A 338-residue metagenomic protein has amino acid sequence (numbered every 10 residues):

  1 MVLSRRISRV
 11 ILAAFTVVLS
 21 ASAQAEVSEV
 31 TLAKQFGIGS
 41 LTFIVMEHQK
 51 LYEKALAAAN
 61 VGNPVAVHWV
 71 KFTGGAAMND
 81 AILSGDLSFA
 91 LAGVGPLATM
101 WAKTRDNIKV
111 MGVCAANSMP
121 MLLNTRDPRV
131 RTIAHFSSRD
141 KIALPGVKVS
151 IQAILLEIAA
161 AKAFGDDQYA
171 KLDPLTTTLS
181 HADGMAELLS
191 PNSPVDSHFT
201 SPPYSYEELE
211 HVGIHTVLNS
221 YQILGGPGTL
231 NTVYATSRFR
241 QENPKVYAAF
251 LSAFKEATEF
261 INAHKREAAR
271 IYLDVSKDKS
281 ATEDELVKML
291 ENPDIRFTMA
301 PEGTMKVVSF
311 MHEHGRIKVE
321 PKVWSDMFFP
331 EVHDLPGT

Functional and structural regions predicted by a protein language model:
M1-I11: Bacterial N-terminal signal peptides that target proteins for export
V10-S20: Bacterial N-terminal signal peptides
A21-A25: Sec/Tat signal peptide C-region and signal peptidase I cleavage site
E26-Y169, D173-T178, N192, D196-P202 (+1 more regions): Short, glycine-/small- and polar/acidic-enriched structural segments that line small-molecule recognition paths
L41, N117-L123, I214-H215, T229-R238 (+1 more regions): Small-molecule pocket liners
A182-D274: Pocket-lining segment of extracytoplasmic ligand-binding domains
R240-K318: Secondary-structure end/capping motifs
M311-T338: Conserved C-terminal helix/tail region of periplasmic/extracytoplasmic solute-binding proteins
